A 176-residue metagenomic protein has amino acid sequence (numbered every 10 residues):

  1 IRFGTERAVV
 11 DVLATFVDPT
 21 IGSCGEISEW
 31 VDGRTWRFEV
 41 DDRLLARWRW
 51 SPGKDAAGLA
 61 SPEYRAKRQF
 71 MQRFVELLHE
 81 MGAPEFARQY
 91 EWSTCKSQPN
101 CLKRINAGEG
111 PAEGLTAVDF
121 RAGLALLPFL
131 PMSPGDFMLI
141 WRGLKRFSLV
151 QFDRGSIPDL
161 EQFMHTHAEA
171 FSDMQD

Functional and structural regions predicted by a protein language model:
I1-T5, S93-K96, D176: Short intrinsically disordered, low-complexity coil segments enriched in acidic
I1-V75: Conserved structural core of kinase catalytic domains
T20-S23, S28-W30, R34, A83-T166: Catalytic activation segment of kinase domains across protein kinase-like and atypical kinase folds
V75, H79-G82: Eukaryote-skewed repeat-based solenoidal scaffolds used as protein-protein interaction platforms, primarily
F163-Q175: A structural signal for conserved, well-ordered secondary-structure elements that form binding/interaction cores
